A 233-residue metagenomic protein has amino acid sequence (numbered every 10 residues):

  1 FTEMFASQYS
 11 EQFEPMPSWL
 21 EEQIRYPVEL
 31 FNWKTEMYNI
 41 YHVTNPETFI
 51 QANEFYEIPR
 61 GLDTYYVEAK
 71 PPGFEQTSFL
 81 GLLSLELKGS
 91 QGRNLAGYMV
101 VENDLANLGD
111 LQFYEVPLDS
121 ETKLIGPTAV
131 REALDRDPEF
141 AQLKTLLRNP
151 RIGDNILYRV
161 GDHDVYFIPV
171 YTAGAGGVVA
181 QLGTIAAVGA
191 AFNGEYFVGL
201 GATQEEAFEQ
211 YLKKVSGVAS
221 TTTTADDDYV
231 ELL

Functional and structural regions predicted by a protein language model:
T2-L233: Accessory, solvent-exposed terminal regions and/or long lumenal/extracellular loops of proteins
